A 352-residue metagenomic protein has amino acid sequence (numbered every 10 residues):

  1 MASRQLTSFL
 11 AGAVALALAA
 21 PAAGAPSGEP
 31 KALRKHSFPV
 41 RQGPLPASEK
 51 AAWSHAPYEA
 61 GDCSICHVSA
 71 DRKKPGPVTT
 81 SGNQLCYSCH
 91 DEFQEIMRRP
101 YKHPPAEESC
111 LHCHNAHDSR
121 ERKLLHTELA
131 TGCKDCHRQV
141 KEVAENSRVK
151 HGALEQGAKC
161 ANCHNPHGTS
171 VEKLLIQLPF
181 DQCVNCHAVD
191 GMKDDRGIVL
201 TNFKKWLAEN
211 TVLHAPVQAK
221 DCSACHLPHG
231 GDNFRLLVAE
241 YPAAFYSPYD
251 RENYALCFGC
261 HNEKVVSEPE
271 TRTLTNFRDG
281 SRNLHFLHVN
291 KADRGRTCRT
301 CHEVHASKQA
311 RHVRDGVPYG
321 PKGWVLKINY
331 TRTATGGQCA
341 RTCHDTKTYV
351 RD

Functional and structural regions predicted by a protein language model:
M1-L10: Bacterial N-terminal signal peptides that target proteins for export
A11-A17: Bacterial N-terminal signal peptides
P21-D352: Short sequence/structural segments immediately N-terminal
